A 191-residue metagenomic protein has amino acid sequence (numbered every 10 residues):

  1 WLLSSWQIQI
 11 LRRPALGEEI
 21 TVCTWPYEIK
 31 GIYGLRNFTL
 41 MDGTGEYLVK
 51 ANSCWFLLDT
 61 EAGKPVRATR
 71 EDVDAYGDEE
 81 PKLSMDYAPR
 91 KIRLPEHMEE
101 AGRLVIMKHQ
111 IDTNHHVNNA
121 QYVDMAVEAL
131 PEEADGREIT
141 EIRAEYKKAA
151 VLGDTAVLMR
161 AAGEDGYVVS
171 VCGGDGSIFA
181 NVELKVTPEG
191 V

Functional and structural regions predicted by a protein language model:
W1-S5, E46, K50-N52, D59-G136 (+1 more regions): Hot-dog-fold acyl-thioester-processing enzymes
Q9-I10, P14-I92, Y146-L152, A161-V191: HotDog/MaoC-like acyl-thioester-processing domains
M98-G190: Acidic/His-leaning functional-site neighborhoods
